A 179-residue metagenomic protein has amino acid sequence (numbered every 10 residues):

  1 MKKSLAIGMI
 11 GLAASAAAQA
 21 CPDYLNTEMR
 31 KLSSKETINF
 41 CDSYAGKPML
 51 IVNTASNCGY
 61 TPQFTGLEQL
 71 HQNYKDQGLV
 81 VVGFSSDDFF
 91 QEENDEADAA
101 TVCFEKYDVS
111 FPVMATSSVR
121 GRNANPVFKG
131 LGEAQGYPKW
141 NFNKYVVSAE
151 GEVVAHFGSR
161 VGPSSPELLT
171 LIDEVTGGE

Functional and structural regions predicted by a protein language model:
M1-S4: Positively charged n-region of N-terminal signal peptides that target proteins for export
A13-A17: N-terminal signal peptide c-region/cleavage motif recognized by signal peptidases
Q19-N26: Cleaved targeting-peptide boundary
T27-P48, Q69-Y74: A short beta-strand-turn-helix
A45-M49, D76-V80, Y107-P112, N141-F142 (+1 more regions): Loop/turn elements at helix/coil->beta-strand transitions in domains of secreted/extracellular proteins
N53-N57: Amphipathic alpha-helical repeat scaffolds
Y60-A124: Structural microenvironment flanking redox-active thiols in thiol-disulfide oxidoreductases
P126-K129, E133-E179: Thiol-/selenol-based redox modules, centered on thioredoxin-like and closely related oxidoreductase domains
